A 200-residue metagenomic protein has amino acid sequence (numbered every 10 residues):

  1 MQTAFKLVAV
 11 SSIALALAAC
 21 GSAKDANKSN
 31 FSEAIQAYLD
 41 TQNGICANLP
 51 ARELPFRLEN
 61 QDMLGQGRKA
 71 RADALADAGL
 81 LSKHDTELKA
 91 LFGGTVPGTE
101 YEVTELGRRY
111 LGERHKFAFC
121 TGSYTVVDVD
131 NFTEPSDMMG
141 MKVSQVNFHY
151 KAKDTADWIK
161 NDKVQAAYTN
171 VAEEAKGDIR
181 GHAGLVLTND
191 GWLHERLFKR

Functional and structural regions predicted by a protein language model:
M1-A9: Bacterial N-terminal signal peptides that target proteins for export
A16-A19: C-terminal motif of bacterial Sec signal peptides marking the signal peptidase cleavage site
G21-K24: Bacterial signal peptide processing site
L39-A70: Post-signal-peptide N-terminal segment of Sec-exported extracytoplasmic proteins
L64-S82, E87-L88: Basic amphipathic alpha-helical segments that dock to polyanions
S82, Q145-N147, A152-D157, A172-R200: Short beta-strand edge/turn micro-motifs at domain boundaries
S82-S123: Accessory beta->alpha helical hairpin/"wing" motif in late/C-terminal subdomains of nucleic-acid enzymes
L111-K142: Extended amphipathic alpha-helical interaction segments
